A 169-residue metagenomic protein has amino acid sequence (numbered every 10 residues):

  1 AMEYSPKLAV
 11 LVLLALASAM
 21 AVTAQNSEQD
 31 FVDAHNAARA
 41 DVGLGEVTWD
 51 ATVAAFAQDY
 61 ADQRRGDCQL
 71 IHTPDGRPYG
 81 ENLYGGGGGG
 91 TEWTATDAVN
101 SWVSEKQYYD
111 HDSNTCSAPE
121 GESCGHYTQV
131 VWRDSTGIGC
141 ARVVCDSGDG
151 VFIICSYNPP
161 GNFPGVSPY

Functional and structural regions predicted by a protein language model:
A1-M2: Short, Lys/Arg-enriched N-terminal segments with co-localized hydrophobic residues within the first ~10-30 amino acids
S5-T23: Cleavable N-terminal signal peptides of Sec/SRP-targeted secreted and luminal proteins
V22-G80: Short, well-ordered surface patches within globular domains
D75, G90-Y169: Disulfide-stabilized extracellular recognition modules
P78-L83, W93: His/Asp/Glu-rich metal/cofactor-coordinating catalytic motifs and the adjacent surface-exposed loops that frame enzyme
